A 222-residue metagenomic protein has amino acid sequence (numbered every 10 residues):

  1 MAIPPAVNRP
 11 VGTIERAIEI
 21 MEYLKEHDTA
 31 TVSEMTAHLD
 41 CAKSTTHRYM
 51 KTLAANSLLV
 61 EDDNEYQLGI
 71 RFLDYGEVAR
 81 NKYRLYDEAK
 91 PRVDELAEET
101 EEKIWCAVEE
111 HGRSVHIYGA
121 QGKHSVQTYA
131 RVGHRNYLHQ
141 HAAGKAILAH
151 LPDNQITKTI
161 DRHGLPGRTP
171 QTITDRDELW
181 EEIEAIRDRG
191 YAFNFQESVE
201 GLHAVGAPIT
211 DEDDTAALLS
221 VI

Functional and structural regions predicted by a protein language model:
A2-Y86: N-terminal helix-turn-helix
I70-E102, I117-G119, H124-Y129: Conserved segment of winged-helix/HTH DNA-binding domains
T100-I104, D188-Y191: Short N-terminal helix-loop-first-beta-strand/juxtamembrane motif that initiates sensory/input modules
C106-H111, G119-A120: Short hydrophobic alpha-helical segments used for membrane anchoring or interfacial signaling
T128-E197: Short, solvent-exposed recognition segments
H203-A207: Short hydrophobic beta-strand micro-motif common in sensory/regulatory domains
I209-E212: Sensor-regulatory modules in signal-transduction proteins
T215-V221: Sensory beta-strand/linker motifs that couple input domains to effectors
